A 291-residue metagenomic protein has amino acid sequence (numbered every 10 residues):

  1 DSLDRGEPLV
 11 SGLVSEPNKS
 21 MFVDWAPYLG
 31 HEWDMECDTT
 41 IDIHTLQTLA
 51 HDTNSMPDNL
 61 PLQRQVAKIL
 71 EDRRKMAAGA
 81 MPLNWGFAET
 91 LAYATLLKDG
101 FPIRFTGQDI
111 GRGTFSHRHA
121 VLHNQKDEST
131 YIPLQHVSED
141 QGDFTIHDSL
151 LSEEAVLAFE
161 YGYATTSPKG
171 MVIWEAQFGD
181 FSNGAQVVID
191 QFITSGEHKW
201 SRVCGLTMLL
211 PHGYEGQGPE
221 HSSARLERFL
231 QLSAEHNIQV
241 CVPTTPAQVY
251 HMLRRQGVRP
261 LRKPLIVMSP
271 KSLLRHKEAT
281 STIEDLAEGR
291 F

Functional and structural regions predicted by a protein language model:
D1-F291: Flexible, glycine-rich loop/tail regions that form catalytic "lids" or insertion modules at the edges of active sites
